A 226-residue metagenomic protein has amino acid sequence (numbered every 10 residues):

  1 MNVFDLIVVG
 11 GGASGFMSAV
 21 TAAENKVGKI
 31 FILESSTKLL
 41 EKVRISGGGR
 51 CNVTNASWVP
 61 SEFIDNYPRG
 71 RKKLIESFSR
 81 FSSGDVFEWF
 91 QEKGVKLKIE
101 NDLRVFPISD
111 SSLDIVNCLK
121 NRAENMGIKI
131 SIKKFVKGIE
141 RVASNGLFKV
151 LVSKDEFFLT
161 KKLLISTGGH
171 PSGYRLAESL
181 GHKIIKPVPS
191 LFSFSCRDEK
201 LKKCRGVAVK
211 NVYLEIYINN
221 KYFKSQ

Functional and structural regions predicted by a protein language model:
M1-V3, K154: A short, basic/flexible loop-to-alpha-helix module at the beginning of a structural domain
F4-I32: N-terminal Rossmann-like FAD-binding beta1-loop-alpha1 element of flavoenzymes
L6, G28-I30, L97, L163 (+1 more regions): Hydrophobic anchor at the start of a short beta-strand that flanks the dinucleotide cofactor-binding loop
V9, I45, I165-G169: Redox-cofactor binding/interface segments in oxidoreductases and associated redox assembly factors
G11, S35, P189: Cofactor-binding loop segments of dinucleotide-utilizing enzymes, especially the Rossmann-like FAD- and NAD(P)+-binding
G15-M17, L39-K42, G173: Short N-terminal binding/cap micro-motifs at the start of the first secondary-structure element
S35-K129: Conserved N-terminal/central alpha/beta ligand/cofactor-binding core
L113-D114, C118-Q226: Predominantly flavin-linked oxidoreductase catalytic cores and closely associated redox partners
